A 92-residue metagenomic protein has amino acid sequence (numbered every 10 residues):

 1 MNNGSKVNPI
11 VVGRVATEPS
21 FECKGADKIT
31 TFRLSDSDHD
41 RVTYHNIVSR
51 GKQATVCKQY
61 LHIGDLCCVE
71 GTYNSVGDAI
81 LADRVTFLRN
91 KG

Functional and structural regions predicted by a protein language model:
M1-G92: Single-stranded nucleic acid-binding surfaces, predominantly the OB-fold ssDNA-binding core
